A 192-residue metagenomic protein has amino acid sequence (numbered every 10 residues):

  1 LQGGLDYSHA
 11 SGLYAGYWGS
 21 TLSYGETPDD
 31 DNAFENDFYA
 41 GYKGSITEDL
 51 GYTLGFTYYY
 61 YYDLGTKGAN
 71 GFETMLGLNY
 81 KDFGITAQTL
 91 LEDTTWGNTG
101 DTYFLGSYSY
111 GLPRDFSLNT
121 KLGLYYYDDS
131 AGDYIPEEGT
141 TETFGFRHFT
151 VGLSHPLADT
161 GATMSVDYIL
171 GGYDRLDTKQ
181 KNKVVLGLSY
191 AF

Functional and structural regions predicted by a protein language model:
L1-F192: Outer-membrane beta-barrel proteins
